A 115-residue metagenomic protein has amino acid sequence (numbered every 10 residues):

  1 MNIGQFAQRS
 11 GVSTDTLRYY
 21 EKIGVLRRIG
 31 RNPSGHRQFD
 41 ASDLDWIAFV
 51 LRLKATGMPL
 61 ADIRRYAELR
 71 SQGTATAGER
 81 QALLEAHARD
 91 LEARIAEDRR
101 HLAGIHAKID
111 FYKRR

Functional and structural regions predicted by a protein language model:
N2-Q8, R27-G30, A41-R115: Arg/Lys-rich, alpha-helical DNA-contact motif
F6, S13-T16, G35: Short glycine/proline-centered loop/turn elements that form peptide/ligand docking sites
S10, L17, E21, K54: DNA major-groove recognition helix of helix-turn-helix
L17-P33: Major-groove DNA-recognition helix of helix-turn-helix-type DNA-binding domains
S34-D40: Minor-groove-contacting beta-hairpin "wing" of winged helix-turn-helix DNA-binding domains
